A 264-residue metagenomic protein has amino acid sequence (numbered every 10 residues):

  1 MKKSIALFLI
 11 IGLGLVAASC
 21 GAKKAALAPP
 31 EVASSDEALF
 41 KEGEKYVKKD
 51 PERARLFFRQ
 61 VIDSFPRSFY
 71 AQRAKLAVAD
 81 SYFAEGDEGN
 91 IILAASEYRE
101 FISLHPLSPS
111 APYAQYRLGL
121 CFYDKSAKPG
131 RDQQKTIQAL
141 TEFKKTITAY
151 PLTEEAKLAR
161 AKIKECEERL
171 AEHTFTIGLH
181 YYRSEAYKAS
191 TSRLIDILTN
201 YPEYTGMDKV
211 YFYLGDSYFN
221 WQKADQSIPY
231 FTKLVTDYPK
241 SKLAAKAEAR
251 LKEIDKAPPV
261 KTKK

Functional and structural regions predicted by a protein language model:
K2-I5, A18-K264: Acidic, polar-rich low-complexity tracts and alpha-helical solenoid repeat scaffolds
F8-V16: Bacterial N-terminal signal peptides
